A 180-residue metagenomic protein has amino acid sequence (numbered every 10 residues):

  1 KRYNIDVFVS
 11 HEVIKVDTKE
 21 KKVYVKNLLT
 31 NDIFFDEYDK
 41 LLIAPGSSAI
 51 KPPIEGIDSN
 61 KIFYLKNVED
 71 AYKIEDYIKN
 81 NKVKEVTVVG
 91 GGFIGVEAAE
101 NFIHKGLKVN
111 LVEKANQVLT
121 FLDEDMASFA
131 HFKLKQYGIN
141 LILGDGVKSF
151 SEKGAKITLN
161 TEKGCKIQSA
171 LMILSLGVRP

Functional and structural regions predicted by a protein language model:
R2-E85, T158-L176, P180: FAD-binding core/adjacent interface of flavoenzyme oxidoreductases
A44, V68, G92, D123-E124: Short alpha-helix boundary/capping motifs
E85-T87, F93-S151: Rossmann-like dinucleotide-binding cores of NAD(P)H-dependent redox enzymes
K153-A155: A cross-taxonomic marker for long C-terminal extensions/tails that follow the last structured domain
